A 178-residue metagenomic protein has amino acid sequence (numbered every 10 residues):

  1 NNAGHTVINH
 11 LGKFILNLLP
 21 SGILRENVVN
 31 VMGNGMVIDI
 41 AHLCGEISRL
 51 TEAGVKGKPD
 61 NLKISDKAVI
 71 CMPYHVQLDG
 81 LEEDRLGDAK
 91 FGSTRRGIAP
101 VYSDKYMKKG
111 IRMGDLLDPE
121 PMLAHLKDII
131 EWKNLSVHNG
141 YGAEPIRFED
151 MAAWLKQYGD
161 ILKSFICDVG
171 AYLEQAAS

Functional and structural regions predicted by a protein language model:
N1-S178: Non-transmembrane, aqueous-exposed alpha-helical and coiled segments at domain scale
